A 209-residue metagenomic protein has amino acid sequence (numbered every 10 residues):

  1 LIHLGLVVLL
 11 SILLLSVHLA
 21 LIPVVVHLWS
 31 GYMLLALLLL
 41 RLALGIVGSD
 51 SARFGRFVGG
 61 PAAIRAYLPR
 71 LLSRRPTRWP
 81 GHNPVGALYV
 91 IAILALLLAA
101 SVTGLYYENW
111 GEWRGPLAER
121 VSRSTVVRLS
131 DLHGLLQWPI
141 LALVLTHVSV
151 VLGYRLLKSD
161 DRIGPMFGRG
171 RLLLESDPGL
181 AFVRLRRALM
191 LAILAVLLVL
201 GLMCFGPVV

Functional and structural regions predicted by a protein language model:
L1-V209: Membrane-embedded alpha-helical bundles that constitute the cytochrome b-like, heme-associated redox core of multi-pass
